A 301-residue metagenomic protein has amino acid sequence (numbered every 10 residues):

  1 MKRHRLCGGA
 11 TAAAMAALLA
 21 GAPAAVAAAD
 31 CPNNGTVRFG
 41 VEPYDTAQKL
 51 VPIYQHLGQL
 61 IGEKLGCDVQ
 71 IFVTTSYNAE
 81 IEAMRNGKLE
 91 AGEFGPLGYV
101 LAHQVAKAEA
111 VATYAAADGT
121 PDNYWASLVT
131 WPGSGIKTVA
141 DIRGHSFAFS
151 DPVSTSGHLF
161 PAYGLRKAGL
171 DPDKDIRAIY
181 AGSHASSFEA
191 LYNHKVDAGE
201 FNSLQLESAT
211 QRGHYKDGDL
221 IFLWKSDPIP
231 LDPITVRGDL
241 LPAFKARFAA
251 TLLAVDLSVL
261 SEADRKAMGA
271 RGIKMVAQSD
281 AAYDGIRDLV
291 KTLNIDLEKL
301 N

Functional and structural regions predicted by a protein language model:
A10-G21: Bacterial N-terminal signal peptides
A22-A28: Sec/Tat signal peptide C-region and signal peptidase I cleavage site
A29-V100: Extracytoplasmic small-molecule ligand-binding "clamshell" domains of the periplasmic binding protein/Venus flytrap
C31-G40, T46-H56, G62, I229 (+2 more regions): An extracytoplasmic/periplasmic, membrane-proximal ligand-sensing/linker region
Y44-A47, A116, W131-I136, S150-G157: Short coil/turn segments
N78-G92, V105-A106, A140-D141, H184-L204: Short helices/loops that flank or line small-molecule/ion binding pockets
E82-D141: Acidic, polar ligand-binding/catalytic clefts
S134, H145-A243: Pocket-lining segment of extracytoplasmic ligand-binding domains
